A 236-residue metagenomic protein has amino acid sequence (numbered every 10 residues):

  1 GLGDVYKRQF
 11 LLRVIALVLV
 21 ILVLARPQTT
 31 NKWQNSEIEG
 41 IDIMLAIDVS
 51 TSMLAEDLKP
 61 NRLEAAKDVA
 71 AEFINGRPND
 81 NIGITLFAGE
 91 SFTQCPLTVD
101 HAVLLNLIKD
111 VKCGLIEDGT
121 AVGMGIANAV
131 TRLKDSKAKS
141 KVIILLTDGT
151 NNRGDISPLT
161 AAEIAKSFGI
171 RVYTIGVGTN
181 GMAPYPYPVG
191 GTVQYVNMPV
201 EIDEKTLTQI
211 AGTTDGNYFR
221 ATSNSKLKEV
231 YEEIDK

Functional and structural regions predicted by a protein language model:
L2-Y6: Short, small-residue-biased leader/transition segments that mark boundaries at the very start of proteins
K7-N31, T51: Transmembrane alpha-helices and immediately adjacent membrane-cytoplasm interface residues in multi-pass integral
V20, D48-S50, A66, I84-G89 (+5 more regions): DG-centered beta-turn motif at the end of beta-strands
R26-S140, I156: Membrane-embedded segments
L54-A55, T93-Q94, N152-I156, M182-Y185 (+1 more regions): Extracytoplasmic/secreted cell-surface and envelope-processing proteins
D100-V103, G190-V193, K236: Short, hinge-like loop/turn segments at secondary-structure boundaries
E117-T120, V142, G149-T213: VWA/integrin I-like adhesion module and closely mimicked acidic/polar interface patches used
N217-K236: Juxtamembrane amphipathic/hinge helix adjacent to a transmembrane helix
